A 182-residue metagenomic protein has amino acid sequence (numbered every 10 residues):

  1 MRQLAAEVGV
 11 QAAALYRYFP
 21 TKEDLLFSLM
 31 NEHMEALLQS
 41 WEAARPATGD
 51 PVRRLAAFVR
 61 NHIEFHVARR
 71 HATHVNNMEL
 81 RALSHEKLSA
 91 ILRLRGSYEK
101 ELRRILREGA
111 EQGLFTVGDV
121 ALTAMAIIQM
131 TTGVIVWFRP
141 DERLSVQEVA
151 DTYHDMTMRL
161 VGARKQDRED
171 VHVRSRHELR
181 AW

Functional and structural regions predicted by a protein language model:
M1-D24, S28: Helix-turn-helix
Q3, D24, S28, S40 (+6 more regions): Alpha-helical elements of Rossmann-like donor-binding domains used by nucleotide-donor carbohydrate transfer enzymes
R17-Y18, L29, H33, A47 (+4 more regions): Histidine kinase transmitter module recognition
F19, N77-L83: Short helix-capping/turn signature of helix-turn-helix
S28, E42-H71, T123-I127, H172-H177: Hydrophobic alpha-helical connector segments
E32-Q39, A68, E86-E111, A121-M125 (+1 more regions): Amphipathic alpha-helical packing segments from all-alpha helical-bundle domains
L38, E42, I63-V67, R103 (+3 more regions): Short amphipathic alpha-helical interface segments enriched in basic and hydrophobic/aromatic residues, used as
H74-N77, L88, A110-M156, R164-R180: Hydrophobic/aromatic-rich alpha-helical bundle segments in the mid-to-C-terminal region
